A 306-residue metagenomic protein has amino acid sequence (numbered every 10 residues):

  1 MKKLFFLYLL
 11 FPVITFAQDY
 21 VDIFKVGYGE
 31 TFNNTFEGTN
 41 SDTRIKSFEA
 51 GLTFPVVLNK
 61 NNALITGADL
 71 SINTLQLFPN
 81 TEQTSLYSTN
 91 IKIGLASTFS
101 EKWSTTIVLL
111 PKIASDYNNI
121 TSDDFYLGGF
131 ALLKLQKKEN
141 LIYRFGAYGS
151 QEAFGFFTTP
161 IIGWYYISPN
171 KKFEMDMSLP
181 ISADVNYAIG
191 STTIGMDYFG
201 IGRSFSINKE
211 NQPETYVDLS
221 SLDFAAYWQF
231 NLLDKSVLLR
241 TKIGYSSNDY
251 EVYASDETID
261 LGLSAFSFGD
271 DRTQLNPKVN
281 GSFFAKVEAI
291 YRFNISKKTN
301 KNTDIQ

Functional and structural regions predicted by a protein language model:
A17-L77, I189, R292-N294: Short glycine/proline- and aromatic-enriched beta-strand/turn motifs that initiate or cap beta-hairpins
F24-F32, T66-I72, I107-I113, F145-G149 (+4 more regions): Transmembrane beta-barrel strands of outer-membrane/channel proteins
T31-F36, S71-P79, T98, L110-I120 (+6 more regions): Sequence/structural signature of outer-membrane beta-barrel proteins
D42-F48, Q83-T89, T121-L127, F156-P160 (+4 more regions): Residues that define the transmembrane beta-barrel architecture of outer-membrane proteins
A50-V56, I91-S97, G129-K137, I162-Y166 (+3 more regions): Residues on the lipid-exposed face of transmembrane beta-strands in outer-membrane beta-barrel proteins
P55, L70-P79, S178-I259, D271-A285: Outer-membrane beta-barrel translocator/channel fold
L58-I65, K102-T105, E139-R144, K171-E174 (+3 more regions): Repeated loop/turn-to-beta-strand initiation elements of outer-membrane beta-barrel proteins
I161-Y165, W228, V279-Q306: Outer-membrane beta-barrel "beta-signal"
